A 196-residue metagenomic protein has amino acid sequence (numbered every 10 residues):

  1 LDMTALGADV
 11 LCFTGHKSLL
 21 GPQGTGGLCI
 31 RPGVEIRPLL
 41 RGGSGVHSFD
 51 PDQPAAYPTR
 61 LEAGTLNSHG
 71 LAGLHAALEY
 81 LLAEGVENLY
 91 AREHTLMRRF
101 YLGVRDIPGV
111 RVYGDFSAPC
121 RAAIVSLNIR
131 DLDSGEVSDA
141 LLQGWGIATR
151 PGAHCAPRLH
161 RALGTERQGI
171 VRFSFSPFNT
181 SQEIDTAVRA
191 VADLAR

Functional and structural regions predicted by a protein language model:
L1-R196: Pyridoxal 5′-phosphate
